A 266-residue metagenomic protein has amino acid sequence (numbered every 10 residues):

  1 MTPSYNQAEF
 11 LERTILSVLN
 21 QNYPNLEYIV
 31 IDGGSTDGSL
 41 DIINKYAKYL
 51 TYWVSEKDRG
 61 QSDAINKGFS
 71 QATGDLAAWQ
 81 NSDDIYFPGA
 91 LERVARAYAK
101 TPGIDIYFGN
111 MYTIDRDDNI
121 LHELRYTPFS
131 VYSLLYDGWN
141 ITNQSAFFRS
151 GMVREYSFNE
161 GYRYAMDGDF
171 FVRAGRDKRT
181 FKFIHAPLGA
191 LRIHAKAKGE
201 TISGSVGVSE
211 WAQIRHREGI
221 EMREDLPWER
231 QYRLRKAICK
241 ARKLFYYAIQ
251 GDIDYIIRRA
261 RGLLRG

Functional and structural regions predicted by a protein language model:
E9-E12, D37-K45, G89: Acidic helix N-cap motif at the loop->helix transition within catalytic regions of sugar-transfer enzymes
L16-N25: Short, acidic, metal-binding catalytic loop of nucleotide-sugar glycosyltransferases
V18, G33-G34, G38, R59-G60: Conserved short acidic donor-positioning loop in nucleotide-sugar-dependent glycosyltransferases
P24, D32-D41, N81: A conserved acidic beta->alpha catalytic loop
E56-A72: Glycine-rich, basic loop-to-helix element that forms the pyrophosphate-binding segment of sugar-nucleotide handling
A77: Short aromatic/hydrophobic "clamp" motif used to bind/position activated sugar donors
I85, G89-L121: Conserved donor NDP-sugar-binding/catalytic core segment of glycosyltransferases
E123-I214: Conserved nucleotide-sugar donor-binding catalytic segment
